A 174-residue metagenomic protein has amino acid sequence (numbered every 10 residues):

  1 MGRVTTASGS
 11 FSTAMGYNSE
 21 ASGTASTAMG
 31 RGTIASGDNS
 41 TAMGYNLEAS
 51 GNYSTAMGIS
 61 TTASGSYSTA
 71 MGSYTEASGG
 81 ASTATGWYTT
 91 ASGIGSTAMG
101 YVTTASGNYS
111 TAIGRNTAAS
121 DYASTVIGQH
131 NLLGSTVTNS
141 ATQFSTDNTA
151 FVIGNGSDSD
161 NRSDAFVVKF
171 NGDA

Functional and structural regions predicted by a protein language model:
M1-A174: Periodic small-residue-enriched repeat registers in elongated scaffold domains
